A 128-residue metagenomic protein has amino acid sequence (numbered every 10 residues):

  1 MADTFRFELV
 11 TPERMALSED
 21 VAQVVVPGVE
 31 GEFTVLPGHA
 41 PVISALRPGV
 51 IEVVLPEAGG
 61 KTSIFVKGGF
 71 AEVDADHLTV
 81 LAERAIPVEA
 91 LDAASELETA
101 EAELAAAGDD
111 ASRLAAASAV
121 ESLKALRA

Functional and structural regions predicted by a protein language model:
M1-T4: Short, charged, intrinsically disordered terminal tails
R6-T99: Compact, glycine-rich, soluble single-domain proteins
A85-A128: Acidic/glycine-rich phosphate/pyrophosphate-binding loops and surrounding catalytic core that coordinate Mg2+
